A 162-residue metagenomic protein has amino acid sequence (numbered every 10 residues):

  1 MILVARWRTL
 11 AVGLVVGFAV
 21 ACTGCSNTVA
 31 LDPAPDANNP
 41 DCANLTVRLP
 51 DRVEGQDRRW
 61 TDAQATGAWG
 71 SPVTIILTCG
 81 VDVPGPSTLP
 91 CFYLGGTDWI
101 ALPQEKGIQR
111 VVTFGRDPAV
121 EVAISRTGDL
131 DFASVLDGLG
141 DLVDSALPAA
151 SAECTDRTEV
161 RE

Functional and structural regions predicted by a protein language model:
M1-L14: Bacterial N-terminal signal peptides that target proteins for export
V20-G24: C-terminal motif of bacterial Sec signal peptides marking the signal peptidase cleavage site
S26, D41-A43, T78-V81, P90-F92 (+1 more regions): Sequence contexts marking disulfide-bonded cysteines in secreted/extracellular proteins
A30-V81: N-terminal secretory signal peptides
V81-V83, R126: Short glycine-rich, polar/acidic loop-and-turn segments at beta strand-coil junctions
P90-E162: Extracytosolic low-complexity repeat regions of secreted or lipid-anchored proteins
